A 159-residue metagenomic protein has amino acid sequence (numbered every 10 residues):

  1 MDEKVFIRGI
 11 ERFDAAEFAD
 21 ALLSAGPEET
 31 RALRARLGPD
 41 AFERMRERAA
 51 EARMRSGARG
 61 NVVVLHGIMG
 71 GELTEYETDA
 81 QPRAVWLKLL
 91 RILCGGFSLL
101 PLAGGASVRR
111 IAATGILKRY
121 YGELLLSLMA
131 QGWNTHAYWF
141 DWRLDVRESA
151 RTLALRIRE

Functional and structural regions predicted by a protein language model:
M1-E159: N-terminal non-catalytic accessory region
